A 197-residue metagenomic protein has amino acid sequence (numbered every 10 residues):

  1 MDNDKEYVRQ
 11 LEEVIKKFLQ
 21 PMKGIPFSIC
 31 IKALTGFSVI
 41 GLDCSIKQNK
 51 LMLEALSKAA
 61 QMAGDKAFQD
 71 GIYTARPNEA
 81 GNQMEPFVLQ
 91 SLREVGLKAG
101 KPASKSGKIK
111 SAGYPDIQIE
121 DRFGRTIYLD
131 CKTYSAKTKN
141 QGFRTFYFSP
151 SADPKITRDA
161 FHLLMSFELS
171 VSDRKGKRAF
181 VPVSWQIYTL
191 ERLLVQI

Functional and structural regions predicted by a protein language model:
M1-F87: Interdomain/boundary linker segments immediately adjacent to catalytic/signaling cores
N78, E85, L89-E120: A short acidic/basic microdomain associated with nuclease active sites
A80-L89, F161-H162, S166-E168: Short, hydrophobic, well-ordered secondary-structure elements
L92, I117-I119, R125-S135: Conserved catalytic cores of phosphodiester-cleaving nucleases, focusing on short active-site segments
A112-Y114, G124, D159: Short connector loops at helix/strand junctions that flank enzyme active sites, especially segments positioning acidic
C131-A179: Catalytic cores of nucleic-acid endonucleases
A179-I187: Exposed low-complexity, polar/acidic, P/S/T/G-rich flexible segments that act as propeptides, protease-susceptible
L190-I197: Non-catalytic C-terminal interaction segments of nucleic acid-processing enzymes
